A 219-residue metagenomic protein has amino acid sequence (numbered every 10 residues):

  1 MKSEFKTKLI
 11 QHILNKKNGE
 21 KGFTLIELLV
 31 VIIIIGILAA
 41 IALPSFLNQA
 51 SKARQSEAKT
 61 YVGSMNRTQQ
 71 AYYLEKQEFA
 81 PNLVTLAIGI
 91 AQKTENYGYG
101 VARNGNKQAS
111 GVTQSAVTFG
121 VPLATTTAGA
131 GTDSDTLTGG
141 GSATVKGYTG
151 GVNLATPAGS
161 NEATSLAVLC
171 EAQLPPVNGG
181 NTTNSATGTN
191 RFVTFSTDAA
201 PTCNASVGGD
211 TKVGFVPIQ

Functional and structural regions predicted by a protein language model:
M1-F23: N-terminal leader/signal peptides at the extreme start of proteins
L9-I10, L14, L47, Q70 (+1 more regions): Short amphipathic alpha-helical interface segments enriched in basic and hydrophobic/aromatic residues, used as
K17, I37-A40, Y73, A80 (+1 more regions): A generic, residue-level signal for flexible/boundary positions that often mark functional hotspots
N18-S51, A58-Y61: N-terminal single-pass transmembrane signal-anchor helix
L43, S51-R54, K59, Q70 (+2 more regions): Residues within alpha-helical segments
A53-E78, V84-A91: Membrane-proximal N-terminal amphipathic helix
E75-Q219: Periplasmic/extracellular, small/polar-rich flexible segments of pilin-like filament-forming proteins
